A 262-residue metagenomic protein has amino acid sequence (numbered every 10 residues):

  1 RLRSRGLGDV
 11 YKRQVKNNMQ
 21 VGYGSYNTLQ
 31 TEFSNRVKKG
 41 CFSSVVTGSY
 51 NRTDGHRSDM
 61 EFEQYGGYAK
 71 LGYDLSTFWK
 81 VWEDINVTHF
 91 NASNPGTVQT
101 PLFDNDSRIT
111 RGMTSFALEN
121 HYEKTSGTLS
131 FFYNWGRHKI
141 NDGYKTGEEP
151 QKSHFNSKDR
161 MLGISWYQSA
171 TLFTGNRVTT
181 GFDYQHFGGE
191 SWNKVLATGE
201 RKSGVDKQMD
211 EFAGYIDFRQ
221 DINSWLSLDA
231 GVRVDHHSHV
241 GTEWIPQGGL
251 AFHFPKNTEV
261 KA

Functional and structural regions predicted by a protein language model:
R1-Y11: Single conserved hydrophobic/aromatic residue that forms the stacking wall/gate of nucleotide- or nucleobase-binding
D9-V37, T47-G48, T53-M60: Short strand-turn segments of transmembrane beta-barrel domains in outer membranes, especially the first one or two
N17-V21, V46-G48, L71, E83-I85 (+6 more regions): Membrane-embedded beta-strand positions of outer-membrane beta-barrel proteins
Y23-N27, K39-C41, Y50-D54, V87-N91 (+4 more regions): Transmembrane beta-strands of outer-membrane beta-barrel pores
F33-V37, A69-Y73, T114-N120, I164-A170 (+2 more regions): Residues on the lipid-exposed face of transmembrane beta-strands in outer-membrane beta-barrel proteins
C41-V45, F78-E83, Y122-T128, R137 (+3 more regions): Repeated loop/turn-to-beta-strand initiation elements of outer-membrane beta-barrel proteins
T53-M60, Q64, D74, F78-M161: Flexible loop and strand-edge segments within Gram-negative outer membrane beta-barrel domains
F173-R177, D183, K202-A262: Structural signature of Gram-negative outer-membrane beta-barrels, strongest in the C-terminal barrel of TonB-dependent
